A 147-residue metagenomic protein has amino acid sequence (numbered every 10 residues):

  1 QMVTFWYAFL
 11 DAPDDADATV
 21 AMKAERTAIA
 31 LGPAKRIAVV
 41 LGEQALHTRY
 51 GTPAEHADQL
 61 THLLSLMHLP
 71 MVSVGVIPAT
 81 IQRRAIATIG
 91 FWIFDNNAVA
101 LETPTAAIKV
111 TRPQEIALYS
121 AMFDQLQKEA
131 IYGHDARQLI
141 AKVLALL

Functional and structural regions predicted by a protein language model:
Q1-L147: Hydrophobic protein-protein interaction segments
